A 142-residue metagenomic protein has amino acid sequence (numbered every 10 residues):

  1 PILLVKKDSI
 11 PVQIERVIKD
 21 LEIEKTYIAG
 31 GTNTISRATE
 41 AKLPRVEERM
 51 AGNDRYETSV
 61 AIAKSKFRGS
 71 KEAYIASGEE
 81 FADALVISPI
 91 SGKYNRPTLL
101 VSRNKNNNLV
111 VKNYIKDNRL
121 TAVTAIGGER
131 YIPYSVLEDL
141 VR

Functional and structural regions predicted by a protein language model:
P1-R142: Extracellular glycan-binding segments that recognize GlcNAc-based cell-wall polysaccharides
